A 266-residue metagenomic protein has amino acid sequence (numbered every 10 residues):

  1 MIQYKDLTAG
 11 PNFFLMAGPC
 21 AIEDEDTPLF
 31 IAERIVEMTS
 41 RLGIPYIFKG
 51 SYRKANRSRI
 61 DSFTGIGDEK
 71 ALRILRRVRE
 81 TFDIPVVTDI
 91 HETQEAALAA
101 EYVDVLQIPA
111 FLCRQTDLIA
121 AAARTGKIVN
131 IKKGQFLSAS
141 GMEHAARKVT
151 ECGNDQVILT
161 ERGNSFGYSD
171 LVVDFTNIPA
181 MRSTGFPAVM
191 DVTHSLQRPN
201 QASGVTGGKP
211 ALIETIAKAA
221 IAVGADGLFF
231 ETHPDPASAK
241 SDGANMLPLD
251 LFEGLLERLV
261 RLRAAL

Functional and structural regions predicted by a protein language model:
M1-M16, A264-L266: N-terminal amphipathic alpha-helix/helix-capping segment at the start of soluble metabolic enzymes
T8, G126, N130-T232: Catalytic alpha/beta core domains of metabolic enzymes, predominantly
G10-F14, L42-Y46, E80-V86, Y102-D104 (+4 more regions): Short, well-ordered coil/turn segments that N-cap beta-strands
M16-T27, Y46-D68, T232-D242: Glycine-rich, proline-tolerant flexible connector loops at the mouths of alpha/beta enzymes
E33-L42, D61-V87, A122-I128, I178-A188 (+2 more regions): Alpha-helix-loop-beta-strand connector modules within alpha/beta enzyme cores
I44-S51, P85-I90, M190-V192, D226-H233: Short beta-strand segments at enzyme active-site cores
I60-E69, V105-L112, Y168-F175, L196-I221 (+2 more regions): Active-site-adjacent loop and "lid" segments of alpha/beta metabolic enzymes
I66-G67, T81-E95, D104-D117, I128-A139 (+1 more regions): Catalytic beta/alpha-barrel core
